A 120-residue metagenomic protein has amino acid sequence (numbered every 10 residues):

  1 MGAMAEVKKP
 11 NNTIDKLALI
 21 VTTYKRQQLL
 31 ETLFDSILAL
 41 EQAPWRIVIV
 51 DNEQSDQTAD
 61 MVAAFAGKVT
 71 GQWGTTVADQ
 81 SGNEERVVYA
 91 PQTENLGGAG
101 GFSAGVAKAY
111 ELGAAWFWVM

Functional and structural regions predicted by a protein language model:
M1-T13: Non-catalytic membrane-proximal stalk/linker segments that position and tether the catalytic domains
K16-A18, R46: Cell-envelope/extracellular polymer assembly enzymes that use nucleotide-activated donors
I20-T22, V50, Q92-T93: Short hydrophobic "strand-cap" motifs at the C-terminus of beta-strands
R26-A39: Short, well-formed alpha-helical segments that are part of the catalytic scaffolds of diverse glycosyltransferases
L38-A90: Acidic donor-binding segment of Leloir-type glycosyltransferases
Q92-L112: Glycine-rich, basic loop-to-helix element that forms the pyrophosphate-binding segment of sugar-nucleotide handling
A114-M120: Short beta-strand-to-loop acidic/aromatic patch adjacent to the donor-nucleotide binding site
